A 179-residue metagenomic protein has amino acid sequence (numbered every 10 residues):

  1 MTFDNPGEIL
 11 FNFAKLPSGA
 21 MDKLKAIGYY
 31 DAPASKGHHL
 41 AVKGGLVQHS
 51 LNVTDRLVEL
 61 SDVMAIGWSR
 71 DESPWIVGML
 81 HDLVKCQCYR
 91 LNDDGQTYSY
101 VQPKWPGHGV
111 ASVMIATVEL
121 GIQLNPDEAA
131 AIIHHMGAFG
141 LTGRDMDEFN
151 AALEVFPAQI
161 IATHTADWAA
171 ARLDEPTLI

Functional and structural regions predicted by a protein language model:
M1-D94: Acidic/His-rich, divalent-metal-binding segments that scaffold phosphate/diphosphate chemistry
I9-F13, K23, I115, A131 (+1 more regions): Residues that form generic nucleotide/phosphate-binding pockets
L40-V47, P103, L153-F156: Short, solvent-exposed segments of well-ordered alpha helices
V47, P103-V110, I122, P126: Short, amphipathic alpha-helical segments
T54, V58, S73, G109-V113 (+2 more regions): An amphipathic alpha-helix signature
P74, T117-I179: Histidine/acidic-rich helix-loop-helix segments that form or flank divalent-metal centers in metalloenzyme catalytic
Q87-L91, Q96-Y98, R144, D174-T177: A short secondary-structure junction signal
Q96-T117, N150, I161-H164: Divalent-cation-assisted or electrostatically stabilized phosphate/pyrophosphate-binding catalytic cores
